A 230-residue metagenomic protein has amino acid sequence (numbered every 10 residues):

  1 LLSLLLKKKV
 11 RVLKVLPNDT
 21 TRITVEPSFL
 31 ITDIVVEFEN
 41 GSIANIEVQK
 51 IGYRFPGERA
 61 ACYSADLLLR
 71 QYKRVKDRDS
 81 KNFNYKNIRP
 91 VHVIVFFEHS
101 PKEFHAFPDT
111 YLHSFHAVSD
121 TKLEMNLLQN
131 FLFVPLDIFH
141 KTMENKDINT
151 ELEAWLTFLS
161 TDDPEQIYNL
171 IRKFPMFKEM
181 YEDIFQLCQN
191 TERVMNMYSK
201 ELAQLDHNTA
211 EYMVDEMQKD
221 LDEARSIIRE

Functional and structural regions predicted by a protein language model:
L1-N130: Accessory alpha/beta interaction modules
S3, V95, F133-P135, E153-T161 (+1 more regions): Short, hydrophobic/amphipathic alpha-helical patches that form generic packing surfaces within helical domains
A44-Q49, T157-E230: Short, charged alpha-helical interaction segments and adjacent helix-coil junctions
E58, I88-V91, N149-E153, F174 (+1 more regions): Non-catalytic, well-ordered alpha-helical scaffold segments
R78-F83, P101, T142-E144, Q166-L170: Short helix-to-loop capping/linker segments positioned immediately adjacent to catalytic or ligand/cofactor-binding
N82-Y85, V91-H92, D137-T142, I184 (+1 more regions): Selected N-terminal structured segments and early membrane-anchoring regions
H105-F107, M143-D147, N196-M197: Short conserved micro-motifs at the rims of enzyme active sites and ligand-binding pockets
T121-E153: Extended serine/threonine-enriched, polar tracts that run as long, contiguous segments within proteins
